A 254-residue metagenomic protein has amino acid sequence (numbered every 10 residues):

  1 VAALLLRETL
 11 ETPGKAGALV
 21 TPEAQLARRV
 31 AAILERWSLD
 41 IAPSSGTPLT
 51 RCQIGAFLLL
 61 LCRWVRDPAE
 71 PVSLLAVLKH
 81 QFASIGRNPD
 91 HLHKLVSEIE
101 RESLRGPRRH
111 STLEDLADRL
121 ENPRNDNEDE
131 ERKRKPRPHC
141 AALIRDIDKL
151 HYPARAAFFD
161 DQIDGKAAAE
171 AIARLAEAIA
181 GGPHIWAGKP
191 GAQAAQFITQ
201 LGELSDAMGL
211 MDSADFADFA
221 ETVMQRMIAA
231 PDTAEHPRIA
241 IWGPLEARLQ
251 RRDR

Functional and structural regions predicted by a protein language model:
V1-R254: Polyanion-engaging groove/track-forming segments
